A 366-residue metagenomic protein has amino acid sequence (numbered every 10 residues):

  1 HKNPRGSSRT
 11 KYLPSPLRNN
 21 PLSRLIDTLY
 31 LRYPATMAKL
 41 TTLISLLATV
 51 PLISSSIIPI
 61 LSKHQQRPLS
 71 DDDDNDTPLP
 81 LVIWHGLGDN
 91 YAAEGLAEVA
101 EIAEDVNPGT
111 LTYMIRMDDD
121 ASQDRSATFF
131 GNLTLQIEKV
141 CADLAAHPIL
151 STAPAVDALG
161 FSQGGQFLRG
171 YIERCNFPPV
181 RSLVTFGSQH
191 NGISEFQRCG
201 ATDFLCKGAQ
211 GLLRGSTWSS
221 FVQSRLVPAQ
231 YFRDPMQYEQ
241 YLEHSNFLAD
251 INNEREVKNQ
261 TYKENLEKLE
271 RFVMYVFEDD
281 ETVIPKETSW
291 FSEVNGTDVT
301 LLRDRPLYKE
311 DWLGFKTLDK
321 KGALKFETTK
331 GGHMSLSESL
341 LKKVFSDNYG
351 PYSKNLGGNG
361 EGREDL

Functional and structural regions predicted by a protein language model:
T10, P14-L46: Classical eukaryotic N-terminal signal peptides for Sec-dependent ER targeting/secretion, especially the positively
L47-D73, T77: N-terminal signal peptide
D71-T110, R116-D118: Short, surface-exposed "cap/lid" segments of acyl-processing enzymes
H85, T134-Y238: Serine-dependent carboxylesterase/thioesterase catalytic core of lipase-like alpha/beta-hydrolase/SGNH enzymes
G86-N90, D119-A121, Q163-Q166, S188-G192 (+2 more regions): Solvent-exposed loop/turn segments at secondary-structure junctions within structured extracellular/periplasmic domains
R116-F129: Glycine-rich "HGGG/HGxG" loop immediately N-terminal to the catalytic nucleophile of the alpha/beta-hydrolase
Q223-K286: Serine-hydrolase catalytic core
T261-L366: C-terminal catalytic-base region of ester-bond hydrolases, centering on the histidine of the charge-relay
